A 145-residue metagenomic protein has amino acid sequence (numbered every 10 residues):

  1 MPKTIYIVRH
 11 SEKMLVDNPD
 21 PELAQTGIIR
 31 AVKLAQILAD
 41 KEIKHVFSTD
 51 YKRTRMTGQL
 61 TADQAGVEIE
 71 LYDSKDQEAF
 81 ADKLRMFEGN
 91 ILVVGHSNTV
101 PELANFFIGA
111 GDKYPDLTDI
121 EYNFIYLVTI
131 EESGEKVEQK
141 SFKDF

Functional and structural regions predicted by a protein language model:
P2-E88, T99-F106, A110-I125, T129-F145: Active-site-proximal alpha-helix that buttresses catalytic centers in soluble enzyme cores
I91: Conserved beta-strand position immediately N-terminal to the Walker
V94-G95: Short beta-strand segments
